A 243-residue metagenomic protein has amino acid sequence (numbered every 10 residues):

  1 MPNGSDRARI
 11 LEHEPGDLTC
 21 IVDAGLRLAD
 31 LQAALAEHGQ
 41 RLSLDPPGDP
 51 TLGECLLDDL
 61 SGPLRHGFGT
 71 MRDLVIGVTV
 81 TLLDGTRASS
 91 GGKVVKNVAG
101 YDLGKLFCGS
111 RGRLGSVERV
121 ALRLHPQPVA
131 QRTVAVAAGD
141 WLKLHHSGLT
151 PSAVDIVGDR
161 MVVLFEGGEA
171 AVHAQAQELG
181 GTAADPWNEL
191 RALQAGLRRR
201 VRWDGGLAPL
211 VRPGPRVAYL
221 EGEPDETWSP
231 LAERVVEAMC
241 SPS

Functional and structural regions predicted by a protein language model:
N3-S5, P46, G158, E178-S243: Conserved glycine-rich FAD pyrophosphate-binding loop
G4-P47, L60-K93, V129-V136: N-terminal glycine-rich flavin-associated loop
L18-C20, M161, A218: Hydrophobic residues embedded in beta-strands of well-ordered beta-sheets
G25, V163, L220: Residue-level signal for inorganic ion chemistry
R27, C55-L56, L64, M71 (+2 more regions): Gly/Ser/Thr-rich beta-alpha loop segments that engage phosphate groups in nucleotides
Q32, S61, E118-V120, D204 (+1 more regions): Short hydrophobic alpha-helical segments that form membrane-spanning helices or hydrophobic packing faces of helical
D49-S61, R65-H66, D204-G206: Hydrophobic alpha-helical hairpins/lids featuring a short glycine-rich hinge
I76-L197: C-terminal substrate-binding/cap subdomain adjacent to the FAD-binding core in PCMH-type and related FAD-linked
